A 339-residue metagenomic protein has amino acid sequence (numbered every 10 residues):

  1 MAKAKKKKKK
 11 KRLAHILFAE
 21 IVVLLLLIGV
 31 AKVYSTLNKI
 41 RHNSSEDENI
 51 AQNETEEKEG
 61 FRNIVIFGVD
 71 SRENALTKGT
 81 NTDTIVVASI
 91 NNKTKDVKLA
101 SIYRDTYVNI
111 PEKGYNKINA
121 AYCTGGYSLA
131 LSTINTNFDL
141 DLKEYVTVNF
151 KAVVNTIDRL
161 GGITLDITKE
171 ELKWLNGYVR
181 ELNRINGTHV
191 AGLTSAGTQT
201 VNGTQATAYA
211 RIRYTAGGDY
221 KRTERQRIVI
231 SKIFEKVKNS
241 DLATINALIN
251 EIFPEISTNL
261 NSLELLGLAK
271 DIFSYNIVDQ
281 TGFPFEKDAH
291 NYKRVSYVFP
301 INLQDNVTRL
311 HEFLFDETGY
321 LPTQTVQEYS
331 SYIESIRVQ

Functional and structural regions predicted by a protein language model:
K3, K8, R12-K95, G267 (+2 more regions): Entry/capping segment at the start of metal-dependent catalytic domains with acidic active-site entry clusters
A51-E54, G79, I110, G114 (+1 more regions): C-terminal solvent-exposed extensions
E59-R62, T80-I85, T94-I102, K113-Y115 (+7 more regions): Extracytoplasmic
F67, E73, K93, D105 (+9 more regions): Structured segments of extracytoplasmic/periplasmic soluble domains in secreted or envelope-associated proteins
E73-L76, N116-T124, D139-E144, A196 (+4 more regions): Second-shell loop/turn segments in exported
T84, Y115, Y127-N135, F150-V154 (+8 more regions): Extracytoplasmic/secreted envelope proteins and their assembly/folding machinery, especially bacterial periplasmic
T124-T188, N259-N261: Amphipathic, coiled-coil-like alpha-helical scaffolding segments used for oligomerization/assembly
D158-T244: Flexible, polar/acidic helix-loop-strand segments at domain edges
